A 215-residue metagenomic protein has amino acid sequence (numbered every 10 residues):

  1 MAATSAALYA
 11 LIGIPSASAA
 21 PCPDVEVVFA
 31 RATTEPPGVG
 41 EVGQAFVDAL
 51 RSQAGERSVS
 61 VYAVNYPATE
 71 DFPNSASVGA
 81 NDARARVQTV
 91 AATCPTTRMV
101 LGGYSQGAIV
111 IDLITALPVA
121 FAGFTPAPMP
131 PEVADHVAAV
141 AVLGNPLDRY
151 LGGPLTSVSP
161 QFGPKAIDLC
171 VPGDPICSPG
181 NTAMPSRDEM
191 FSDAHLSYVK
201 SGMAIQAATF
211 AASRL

Functional and structural regions predicted by a protein language model:
M1-A19: Secretory targeting and sorting signals
L8, F72, M129: Generic anion/oxyanion-binding catalytic loop in active/binding sites
A10, S18-P21, G55, P131 (+1 more regions): Sterically constrained small-residue positions within well-ordered secondary structures of folded domains
A17, Y62, A166-I167: A broad, low-specificity signal marking well-ordered, structured residues that form hydrophobic/aromatic
A20-R98, P172-L215: Active-site catalytic motif of lipid deacylating hydrolases and related acyltransferases
A80-G102, Q106-G163, I167, I176: Serine-dependent carboxylesterase/thioesterase catalytic core of lipase-like alpha/beta-hydrolase/SGNH enzymes
